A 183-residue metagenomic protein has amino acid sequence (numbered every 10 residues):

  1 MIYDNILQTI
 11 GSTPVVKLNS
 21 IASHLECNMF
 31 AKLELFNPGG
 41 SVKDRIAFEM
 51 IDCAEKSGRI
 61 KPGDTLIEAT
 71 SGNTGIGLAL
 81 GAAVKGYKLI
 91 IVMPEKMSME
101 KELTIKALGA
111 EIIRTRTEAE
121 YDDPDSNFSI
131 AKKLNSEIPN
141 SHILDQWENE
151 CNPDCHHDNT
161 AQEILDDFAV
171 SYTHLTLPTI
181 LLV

Functional and structural regions predicted by a protein language model:
M1-L175: PLP-dependent amino-acid enzyme catalytic core
H174-V183: Single conserved hydrophobic/aromatic residue that forms the stacking wall/gate of nucleotide- or nucleobase-binding
